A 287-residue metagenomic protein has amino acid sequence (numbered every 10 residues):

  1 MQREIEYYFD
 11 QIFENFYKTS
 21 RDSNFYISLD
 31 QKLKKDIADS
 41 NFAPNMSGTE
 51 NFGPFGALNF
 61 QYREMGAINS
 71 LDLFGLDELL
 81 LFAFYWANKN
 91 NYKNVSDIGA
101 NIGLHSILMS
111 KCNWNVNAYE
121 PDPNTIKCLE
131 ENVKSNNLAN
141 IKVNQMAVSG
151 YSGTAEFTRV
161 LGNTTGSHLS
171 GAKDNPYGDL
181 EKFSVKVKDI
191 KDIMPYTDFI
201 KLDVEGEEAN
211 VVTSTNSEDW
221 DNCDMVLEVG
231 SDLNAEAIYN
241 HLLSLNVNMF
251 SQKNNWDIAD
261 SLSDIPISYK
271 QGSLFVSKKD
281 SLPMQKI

Functional and structural regions predicted by a protein language model:
M1-A139, N175-L180, L245-I287: S-adenosyl-L-methionine
R63, N144-M146, V187-I190, Q252-N254: Conserved beta-strand termini and adjacent loop/short-helix elements that scaffold enzyme active sites in alpha/beta
L73-S96, K142, G153-R159, H168-W220 (+2 more regions): Short internal loop-to-helix segment that lines adenine-nucleotide cofactor pockets
A100-I102, P123, G150, V204-G206 (+1 more regions): Short, glycine/acidic-enriched loop or turn micro-motifs at the edges of active sites
W114, W220-C223: A short helix->loop->beta-strand "cap" motif at the edges of active sites that frequently abuts
E130, S135-G162: Core alpha/beta nucleotide-donor-binding catalytic domains of modification enzymes
N222-G230: Conserved beta-strand signature within the Rossmann-like core of class I S-adenosyl-L-methionine
